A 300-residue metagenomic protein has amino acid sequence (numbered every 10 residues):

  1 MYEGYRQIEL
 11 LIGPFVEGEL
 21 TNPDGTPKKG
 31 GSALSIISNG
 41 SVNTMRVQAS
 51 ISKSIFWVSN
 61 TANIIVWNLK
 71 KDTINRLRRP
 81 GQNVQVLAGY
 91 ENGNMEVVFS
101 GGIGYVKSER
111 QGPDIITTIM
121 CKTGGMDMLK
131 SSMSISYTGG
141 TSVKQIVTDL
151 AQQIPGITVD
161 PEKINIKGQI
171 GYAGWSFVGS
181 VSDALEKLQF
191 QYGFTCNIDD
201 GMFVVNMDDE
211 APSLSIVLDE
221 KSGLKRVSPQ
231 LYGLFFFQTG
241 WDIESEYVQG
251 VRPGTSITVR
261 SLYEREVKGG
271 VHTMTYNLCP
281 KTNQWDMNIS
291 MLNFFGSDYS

Functional and structural regions predicted by a protein language model:
M1-M120, M274, T282-Q284: Assembly/oligomerization scaffold segments
T26-P27, R79-Q82, T118, S134-G140 (+2 more regions): Short intrinsically disordered coil segments
A49-L77, D208-S300: An acidic/polar, Gly/Ser/Thr-rich interaction patch typically located in mid-to-C-terminal regions of proteins
A62-W67, P80, C121, S134-T158 (+2 more regions): Amphipathic, non-transmembrane alpha-helical segments in extracytoplasmic/periplasmic proteins
K71-I74, N92-G93, E109, D127 (+4 more regions): Short beta-strands and strand-coil junctions in structured, solvent-facing domains, enriched
I74-Q85, K130-Y137, T255-V259: Extended Gly/Ser/Thr-rich low-complexity repeat segments, especially those forming or decorating extracellular
E96-F99, M133, V267-G269: Short beta-strand segments
D114-M128, T158-Y232: Short beta-strand-centered interaction patches in the first periplasmic/extracellular domains of large envelope
